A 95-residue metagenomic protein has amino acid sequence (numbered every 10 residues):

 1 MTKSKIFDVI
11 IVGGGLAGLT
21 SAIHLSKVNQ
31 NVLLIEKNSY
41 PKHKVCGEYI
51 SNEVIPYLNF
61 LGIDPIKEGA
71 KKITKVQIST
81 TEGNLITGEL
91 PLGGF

Functional and structural regions predicted by a protein language model:
M1-T2, E68: Structural motif
T2-A17, L33: Beta1/beta-strand and adjacent pyrophosphate-binding region of the FAD-binding site in flavoprotein oxidoreductases
K5-I6, V28-N29, K72: Short loop/turn elements that form and flank the Walker-type P-loop nucleotide-binding site in RecA-like NTPase cores
I6, N38-L61, T74: Conserved N-terminal glycine-rich FAD pyrophosphate-binding loop of Rossmann-like flavoproteins
I10-V12, I23-C46: Glycine-rich FAD pyrophosphate-binding loop
G18-T20, I73: Short glycine/serine/threonine-rich phosphate/pyrophosphate-binding segments that cradle anionic phosphate groups
I55, N59-F95: A conserved beta-strand/loop capping segment in the N-terminal third of enzymes that catalyze redox or closely related
